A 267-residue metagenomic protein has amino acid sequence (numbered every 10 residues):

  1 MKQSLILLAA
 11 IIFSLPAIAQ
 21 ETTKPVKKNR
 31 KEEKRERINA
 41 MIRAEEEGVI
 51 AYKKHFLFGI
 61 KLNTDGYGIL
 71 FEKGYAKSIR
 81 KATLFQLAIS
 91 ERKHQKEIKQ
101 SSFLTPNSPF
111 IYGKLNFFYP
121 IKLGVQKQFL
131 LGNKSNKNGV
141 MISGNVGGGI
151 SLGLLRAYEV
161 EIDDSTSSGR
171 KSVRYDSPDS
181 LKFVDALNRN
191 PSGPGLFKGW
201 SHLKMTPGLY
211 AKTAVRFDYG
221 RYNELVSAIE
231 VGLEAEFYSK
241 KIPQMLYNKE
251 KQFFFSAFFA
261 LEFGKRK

Functional and structural regions predicted by a protein language model:
M1-V49, K267: Cleavable N-terminal export/targeting peptides
I38, E45-K53, K99-P109, L187-L196 (+1 more regions): Flexible, solvent-exposed coil segments and beta strand-coil junctions, predominantly the extracellular/periplasmic
E45, H55-L57, E72, N107-G113 (+2 more regions): Extracellular loop and loop/strand-boundary signature of outer-membrane beta-barrel proteins
G48-K54, A76-L84, L131-I142, G220-I229 (+1 more regions): Short loop/turn motifs that connect adjacent beta-strands in outer-membrane beta-barrel proteins
Y52-F56, N63-Y67, K81-T83, F117-I121 (+4 more regions): Residues that define the transmembrane beta-barrel architecture of outer-membrane proteins
I60, I69-Y75, L123-F129, G148-L152 (+3 more regions): Residues on the lipid-exposed face of transmembrane beta-strands in outer-membrane beta-barrel proteins
I89-K122, Q126-K137: Outer-membrane beta-barrel translocator/channel fold
N145-I229, E234-L246, E250, F263-K265: Outer-membrane beta-barrel transmembrane domain signature
